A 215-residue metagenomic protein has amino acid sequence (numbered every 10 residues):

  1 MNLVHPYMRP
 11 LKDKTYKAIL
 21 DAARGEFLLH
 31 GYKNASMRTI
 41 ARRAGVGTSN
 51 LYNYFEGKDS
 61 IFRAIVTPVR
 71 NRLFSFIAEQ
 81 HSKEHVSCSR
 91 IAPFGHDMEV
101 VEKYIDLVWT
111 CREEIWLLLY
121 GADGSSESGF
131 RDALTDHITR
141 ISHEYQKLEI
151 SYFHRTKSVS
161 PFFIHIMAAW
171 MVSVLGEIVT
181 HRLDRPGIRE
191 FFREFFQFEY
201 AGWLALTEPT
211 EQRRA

Functional and structural regions predicted by a protein language model:
M1-K12, T207-A215: N-terminal intrinsically disordered/low-complexity leader segments
K14, A18-G25, L29, T39 (+7 more regions): Alpha-helical structural segments
K33-S36, A44-G47: Short coil turns linking two alpha-helices in DNA-binding domains
G45-F55: Short hydrophobic/aromatic patch on the recognition helix
I91-E113, A169, S173, R189-Q197 (+1 more regions): Amphipathic alpha-helical segments that line or abut small-molecule/effector binding pockets and mediate allosteric
K103-T110, S125-S151, F162-A169: Amphipathic alpha-helical packing segments from all-alpha helical-bundle domains
L117-Y120, L148-F198, T207-A215: Hydrophobic/aromatic-rich alpha-helical bundle segments in the mid-to-C-terminal region
